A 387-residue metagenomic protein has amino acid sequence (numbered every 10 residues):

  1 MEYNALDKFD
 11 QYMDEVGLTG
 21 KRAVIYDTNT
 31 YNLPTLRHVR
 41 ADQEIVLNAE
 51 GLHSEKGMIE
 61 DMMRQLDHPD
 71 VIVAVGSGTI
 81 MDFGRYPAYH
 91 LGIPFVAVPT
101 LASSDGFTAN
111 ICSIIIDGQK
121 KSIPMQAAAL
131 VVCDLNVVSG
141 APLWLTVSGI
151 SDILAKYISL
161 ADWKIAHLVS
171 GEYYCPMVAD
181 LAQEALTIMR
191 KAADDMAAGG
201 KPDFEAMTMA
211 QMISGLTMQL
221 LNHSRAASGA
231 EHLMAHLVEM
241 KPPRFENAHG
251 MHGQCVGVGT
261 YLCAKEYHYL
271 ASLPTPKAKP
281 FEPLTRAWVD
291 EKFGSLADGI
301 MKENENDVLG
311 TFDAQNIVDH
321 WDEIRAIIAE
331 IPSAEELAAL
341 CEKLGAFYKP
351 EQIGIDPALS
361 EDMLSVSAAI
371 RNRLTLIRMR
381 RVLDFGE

Functional and structural regions predicted by a protein language model:
M1-V71: ATP/NTP phosphate-donor binding region
Y3, G17-N32, L145-G149, D356 (+2 more regions): N-terminal low-complexity or amphipathic/hydrophobic leaders
V16-G17, R64-D67, A88, K121-Q126 (+4 more regions): Solvent-exposed alpha-helices and their adjacent loops that cap or buttress functional pockets in soluble metabolic
I25-D27, G76, C133: Short beta-strand/turn micro-motifs composed of small residues that flank or help shape donor/cofactor-binding pockets
L66-P87, L91-L101: A short, small-residue-rich loop immediately preceding and capping a beta-strand
H90-I188: A glycine/threonine-rich phosphate-anchoring loop and its flanking beta-alpha core in nucleotide/phosphate-binding
E184-H268: A conserved active-site cap/scaffold subdomain adjacent to cofactor or substrate pockets
S272-E387: C-terminal charged capping/lid subdomain of soluble metabolic enzymes
